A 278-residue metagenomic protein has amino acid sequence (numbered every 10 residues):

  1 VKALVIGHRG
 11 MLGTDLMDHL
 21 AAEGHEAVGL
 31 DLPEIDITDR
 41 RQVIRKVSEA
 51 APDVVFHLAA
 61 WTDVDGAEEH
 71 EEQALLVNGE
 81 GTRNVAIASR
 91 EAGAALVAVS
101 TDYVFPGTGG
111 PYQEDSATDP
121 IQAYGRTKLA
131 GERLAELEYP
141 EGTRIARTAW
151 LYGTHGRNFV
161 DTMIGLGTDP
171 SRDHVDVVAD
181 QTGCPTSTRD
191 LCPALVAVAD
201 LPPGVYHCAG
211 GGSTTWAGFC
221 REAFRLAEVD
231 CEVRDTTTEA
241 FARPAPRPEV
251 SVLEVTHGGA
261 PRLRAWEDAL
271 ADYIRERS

Functional and structural regions predicted by a protein language model:
A3-A21: N-terminal Rossmann NAD(P)H-binding glycine-rich loop of SDR-like oxidoreductase domains
I6, L30, V55-A59, L96-T101 (+2 more regions): SDR active-site strand-loop-helix element
A21-R45: Adenosine-cofactor binding site in Rossmann-like domains, unifying the SAM/SAH pocket of S-adenosylmethionine-dependent
R40-V77, A88-R90: NAD(P)H-binding glycine-rich loop region in Rossmannoid oxidoreductase-like domains and their noncatalytic homologs
L76-N84, V104-A146, W150-L151: Catalytic helix-loop patch of NAD(P)-dependent Rossmann-fold dehydrogenases
R133-G183, T188-D190: NAD(P)-dependent short-chain dehydrogenase/reductase
C192-L195, D200-P244, I274-R277: Mid/C-terminal beta-alpha module of Rossmann-like enzyme folds, strongest in SDR-family dehydrogenases/epimerases
C231, P246-S278: C-terminal amphipathic/interface module of NAD(P)-dependent oxidoreductases and related NAD-binding regulators
